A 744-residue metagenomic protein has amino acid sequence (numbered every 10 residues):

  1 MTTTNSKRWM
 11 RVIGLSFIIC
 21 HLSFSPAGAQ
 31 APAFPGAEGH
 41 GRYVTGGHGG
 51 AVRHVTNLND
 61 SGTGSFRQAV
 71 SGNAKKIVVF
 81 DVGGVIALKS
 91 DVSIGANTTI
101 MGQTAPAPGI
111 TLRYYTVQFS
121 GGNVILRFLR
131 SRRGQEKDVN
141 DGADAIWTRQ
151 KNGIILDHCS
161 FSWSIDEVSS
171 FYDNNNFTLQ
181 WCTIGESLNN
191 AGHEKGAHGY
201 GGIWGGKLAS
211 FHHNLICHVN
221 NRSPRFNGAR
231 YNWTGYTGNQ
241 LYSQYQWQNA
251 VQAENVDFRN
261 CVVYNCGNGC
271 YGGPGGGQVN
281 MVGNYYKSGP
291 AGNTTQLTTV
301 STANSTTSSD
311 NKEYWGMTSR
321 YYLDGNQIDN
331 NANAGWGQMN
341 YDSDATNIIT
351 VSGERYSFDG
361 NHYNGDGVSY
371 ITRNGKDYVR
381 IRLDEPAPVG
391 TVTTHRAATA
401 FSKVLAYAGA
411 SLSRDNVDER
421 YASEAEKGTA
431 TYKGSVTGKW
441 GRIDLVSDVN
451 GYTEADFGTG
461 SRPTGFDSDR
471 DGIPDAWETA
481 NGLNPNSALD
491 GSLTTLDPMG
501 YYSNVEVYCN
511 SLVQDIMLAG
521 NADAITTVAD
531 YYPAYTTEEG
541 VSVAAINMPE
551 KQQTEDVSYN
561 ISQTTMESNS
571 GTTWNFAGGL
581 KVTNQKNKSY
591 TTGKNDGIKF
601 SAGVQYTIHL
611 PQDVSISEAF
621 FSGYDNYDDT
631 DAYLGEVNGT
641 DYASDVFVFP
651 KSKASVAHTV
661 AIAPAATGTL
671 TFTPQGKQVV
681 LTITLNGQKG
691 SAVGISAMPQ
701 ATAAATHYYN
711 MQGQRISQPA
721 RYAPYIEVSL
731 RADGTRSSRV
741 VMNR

Functional and structural regions predicted by a protein language model:
P32-V78, N710-A720: Acidic Gly/Asp/Thr-rich repetitive segments characteristic of extracellular carbohydrate-active and adhesion proteins
R67-A74, V85-M101, P108-R127, R133-N152 (+1 more regions): Extracellular beta-strand-rich solenoid/capping regions of secreted or surface-exposed proteins that bind or remodel
N97, G102, G122-R133, Q150-W163 (+5 more regions): Right-handed parallel beta-helix
R225-R230, Q252-D448: Extracellular beta-rich repeat passengers
V449-A544: Extracellular calcium-associated, cysteine-rich motifs in secreted modular proteins
D625-A643: Short, surface-exposed beta-strand/strand-loop-strand elements in extracellular ectodomains
Q688-R715: Residue-level detector of functionally pivotal "anchor" positions at catalytic/ligand-binding pockets or at interdomain
I726-R744: C-terminal tail/sorting-segment detector
